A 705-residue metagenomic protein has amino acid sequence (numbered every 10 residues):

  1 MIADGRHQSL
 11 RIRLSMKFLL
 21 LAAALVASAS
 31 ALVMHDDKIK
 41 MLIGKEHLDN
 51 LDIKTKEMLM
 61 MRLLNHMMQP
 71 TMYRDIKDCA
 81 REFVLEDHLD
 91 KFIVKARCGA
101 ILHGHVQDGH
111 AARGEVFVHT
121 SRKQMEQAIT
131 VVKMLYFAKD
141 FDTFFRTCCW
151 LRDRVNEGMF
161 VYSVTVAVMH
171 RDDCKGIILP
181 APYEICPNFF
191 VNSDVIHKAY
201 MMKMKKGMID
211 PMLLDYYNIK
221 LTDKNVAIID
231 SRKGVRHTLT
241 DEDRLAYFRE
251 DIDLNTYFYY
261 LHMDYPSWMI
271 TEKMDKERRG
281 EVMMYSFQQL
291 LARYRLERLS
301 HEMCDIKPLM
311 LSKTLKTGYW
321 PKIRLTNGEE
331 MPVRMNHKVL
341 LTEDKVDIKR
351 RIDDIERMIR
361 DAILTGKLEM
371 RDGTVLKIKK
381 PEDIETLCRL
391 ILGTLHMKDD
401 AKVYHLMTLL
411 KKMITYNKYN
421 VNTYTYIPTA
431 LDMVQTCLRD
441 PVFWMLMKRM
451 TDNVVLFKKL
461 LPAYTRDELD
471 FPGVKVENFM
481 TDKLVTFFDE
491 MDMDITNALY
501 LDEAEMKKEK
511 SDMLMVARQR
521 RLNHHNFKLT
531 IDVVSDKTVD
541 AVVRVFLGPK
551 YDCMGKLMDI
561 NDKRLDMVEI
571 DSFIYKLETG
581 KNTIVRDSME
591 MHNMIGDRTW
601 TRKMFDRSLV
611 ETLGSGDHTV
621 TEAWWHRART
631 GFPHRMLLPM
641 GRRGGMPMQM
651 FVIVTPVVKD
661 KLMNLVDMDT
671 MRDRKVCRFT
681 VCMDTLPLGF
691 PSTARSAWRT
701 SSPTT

Functional and structural regions predicted by a protein language model:
M1-S15: Short, Lys/Arg-enriched N-terminal segments with co-localized hydrophobic residues within the first ~10-30 amino acids
R11-R13, A22, A292, D452: Intrinsically disordered, low-complexity segments enriched in polar/charged small residues
S15-A31: Cleavable N-terminal signal peptides of Sec/SRP-targeted secreted and luminal proteins
L32-T705: Intrinsically disordered, flexible peripheral segments
